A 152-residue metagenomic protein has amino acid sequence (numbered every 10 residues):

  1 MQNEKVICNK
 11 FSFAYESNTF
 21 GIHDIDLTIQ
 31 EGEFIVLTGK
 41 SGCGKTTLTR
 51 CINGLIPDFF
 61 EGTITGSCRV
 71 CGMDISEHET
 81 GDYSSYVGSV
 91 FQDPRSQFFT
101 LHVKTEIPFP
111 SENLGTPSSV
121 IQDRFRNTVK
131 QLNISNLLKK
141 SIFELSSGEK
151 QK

Functional and structural regions predicted by a protein language model:
M1-C8, S12-I25, I56-E61, E77-E79 (+1 more regions): A short, flexible loop at the N-terminus of ABC-type nucleotide-binding domains that lies
I35, T46-F59: Short, conserved post-Walker A segment of ABC-type ATPase nucleotide-binding domains
T38-S41: The feature captures the beta-strand-to-loop junction immediately N-terminal to the Walker
N53, R95, L101-E112, Q122 (+1 more regions): Short helical segment in ABC ATPase nucleotide-binding domains corresponding to the A-loop/adjacent helical element
I56-D58, P108-V120, Q131: ABC-type ATPase nucleotide-binding domains, specifically the catalytic core motifs of the NBD
E61-D74: Conserved ABC transporter NBD signature motif
S119-L137: Conserved ABC ATPase "signature" region
S141-E149: Conserved ABC ATPase signature
